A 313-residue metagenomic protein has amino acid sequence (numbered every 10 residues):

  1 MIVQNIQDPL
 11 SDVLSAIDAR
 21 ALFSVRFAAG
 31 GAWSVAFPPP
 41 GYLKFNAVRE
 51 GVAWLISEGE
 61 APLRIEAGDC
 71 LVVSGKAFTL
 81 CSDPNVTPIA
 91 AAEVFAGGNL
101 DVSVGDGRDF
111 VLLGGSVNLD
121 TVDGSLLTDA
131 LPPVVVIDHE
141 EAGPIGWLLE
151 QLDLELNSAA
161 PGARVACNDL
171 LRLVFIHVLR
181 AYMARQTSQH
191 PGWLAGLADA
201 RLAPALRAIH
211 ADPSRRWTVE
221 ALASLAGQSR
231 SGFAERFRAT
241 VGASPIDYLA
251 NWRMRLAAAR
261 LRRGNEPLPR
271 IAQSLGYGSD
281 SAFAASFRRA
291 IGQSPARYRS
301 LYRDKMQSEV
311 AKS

Functional and structural regions predicted by a protein language model:
M1-R20, A36, V102, V111 (+2 more regions): A short, N-terminal "cap"/entry segment at the start of jelly-roll beta-barrel domains of the cupin/DSBH fold
A19-L22, A53, C70, N157 (+5 more regions): Generic structural signal for secondary-structure transition and capping sites
S24-D129: N-terminal regulatory/effector-sensing and dimerization cores that precede helix-turn-helix DNA-binding domains
S34-L43, R49-E50, E60, N118 (+13 more regions): Hydrophobic/basic alpha-helical segments enriched in Actinobacteria
R64, R164-N168, D247: Alpha-helix N-cap/helix-initiation sites
L113-V122, P133-H210: An amphipathic alpha-helical interaction segment
L173, H177-M183, P204-R255, R260 (+1 more regions): Basic/polar phosphate-binding segments, predominantly the helix-turn-helix DNA-binding elements of transcriptional
S300-S313: Generic C-terminal helix-cap and adjacent flexible tail
